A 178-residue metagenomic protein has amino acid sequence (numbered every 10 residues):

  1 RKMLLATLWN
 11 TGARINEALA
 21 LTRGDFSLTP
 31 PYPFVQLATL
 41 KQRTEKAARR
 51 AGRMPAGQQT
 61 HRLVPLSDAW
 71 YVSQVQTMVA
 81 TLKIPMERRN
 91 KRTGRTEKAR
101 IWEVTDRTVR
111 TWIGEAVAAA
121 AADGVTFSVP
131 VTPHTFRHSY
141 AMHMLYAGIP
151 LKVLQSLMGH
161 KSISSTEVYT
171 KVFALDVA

Functional and structural regions predicted by a protein language model:
R1-I15: Basic, Lys/Arg- and aromatic-enriched nucleic-acid-binding interface segment
L4, L8, V117, M144-L145: Short helix-to-turn junction characteristic of helix-turn-helix DNA-binding domains, especially the helix
A18-L19, V131-T132, A141, G148-S162 (+1 more regions): Active-site-proximal segment of tyrosine recombinases
A20-T77: Conserved tyrosine-mediated DNA breakage-rejoining catalytic core shared by Y-recombinases
R23, G114, A118, Y146 (+2 more regions): Residue-level detection of the helix-turn-helix DNA-binding "recognition helix"
K41-R43, M158, S162-A178: Catalytic-site neighborhood detector that most strongly recognizes the C-terminal catalytic loop/helix of tyrosine
S67-F127: Active-site/catalytic core of tyrosine-dependent DNA strand-transfer enzymes
D106-V109, F127-A147: Short basic/aromatic active-site micro-motif
